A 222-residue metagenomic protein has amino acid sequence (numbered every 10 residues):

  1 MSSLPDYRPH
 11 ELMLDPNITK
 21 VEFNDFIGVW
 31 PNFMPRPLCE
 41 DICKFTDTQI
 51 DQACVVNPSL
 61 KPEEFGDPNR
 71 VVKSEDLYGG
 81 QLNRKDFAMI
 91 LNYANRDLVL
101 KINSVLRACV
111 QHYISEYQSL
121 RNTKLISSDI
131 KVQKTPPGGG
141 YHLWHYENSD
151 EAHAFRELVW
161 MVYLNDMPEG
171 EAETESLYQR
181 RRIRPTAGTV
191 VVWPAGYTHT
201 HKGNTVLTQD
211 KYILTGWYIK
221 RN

Functional and structural regions predicted by a protein language model:
M1-V190, T198-N222: Fe(II)/2-oxoglutarate oxygenase catalytic core
